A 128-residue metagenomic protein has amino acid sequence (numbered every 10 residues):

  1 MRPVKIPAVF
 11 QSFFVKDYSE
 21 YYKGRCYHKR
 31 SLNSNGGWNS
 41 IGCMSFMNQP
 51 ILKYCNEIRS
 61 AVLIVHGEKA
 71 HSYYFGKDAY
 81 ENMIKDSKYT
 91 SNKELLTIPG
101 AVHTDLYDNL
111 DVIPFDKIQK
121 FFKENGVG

Functional and structural regions predicted by a protein language model:
M1-Y54, S60: Alpha/beta-hydrolase
P50, H66-D78: Conserved alpha/beta-hydrolase "acid-adjacent" motif
C55-R59, N82-T90: Short, conserved loop/helix-junction motifs that constitute active-site signature segments in enzyme catalytic cores
I58, I64-H66: Short beta-strand/loop motif that positions the catalytic acidic residue of the alpha/beta-hydrolase fold
G76, Y80, D111, F115-Q119: Amphipathic alpha-helical segments in well-structured domains
E94-L96: General small-molecule cofactor/ligand-binding pocket signal
I98-V112: Catalytic histidine-centered segment of alpha/beta-hydrolase-like enzymes
K117-G128: C-terminal alpha-helix
